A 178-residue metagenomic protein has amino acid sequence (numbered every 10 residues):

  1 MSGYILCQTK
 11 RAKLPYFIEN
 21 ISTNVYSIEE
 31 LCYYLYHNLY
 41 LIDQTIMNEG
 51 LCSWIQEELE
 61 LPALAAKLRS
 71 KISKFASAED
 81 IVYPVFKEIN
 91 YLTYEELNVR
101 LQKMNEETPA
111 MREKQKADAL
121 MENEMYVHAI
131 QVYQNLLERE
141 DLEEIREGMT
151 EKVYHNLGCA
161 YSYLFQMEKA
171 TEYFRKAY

Functional and structural regions predicted by a protein language model:
M1-R112: Long, contiguous interaction/recruitment modules in multidomain scaffold/adaptor proteins
R100-M104, E138-G148: Flexible helix-coil transition and linker loops at the boundaries of alpha-helical arrays
